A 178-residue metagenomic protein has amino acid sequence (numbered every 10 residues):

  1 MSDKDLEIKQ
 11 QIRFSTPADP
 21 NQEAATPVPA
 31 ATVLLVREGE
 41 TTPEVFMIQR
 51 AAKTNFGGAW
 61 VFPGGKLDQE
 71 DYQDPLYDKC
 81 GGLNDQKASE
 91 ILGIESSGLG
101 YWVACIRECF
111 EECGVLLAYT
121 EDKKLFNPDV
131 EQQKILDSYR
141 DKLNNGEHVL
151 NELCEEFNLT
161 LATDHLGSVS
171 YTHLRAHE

Functional and structural regions predicted by a protein language model:
S2-D3, E121: Charged, compositionally biased non-catalytic regions
D5-A24: Short, Gly/Pro- and small/polar-rich lid/capping loops
E23-V45, T54, A59-Q73: Conserved N-terminal beta-strand and adjoining loop/helix that marks the start of the Nudix/MutT-like hydrolase domain
L35-R37, Q49, Y119: Residue-level signal for short segments within beta-strands and strand-turn junctions of well-structured beta-sheet
F62-G64, E70-A162: The catalytic Nudix box helix
G167: Conserved S-adenosyl-L-methionine
T172-H177: Conserved small/polar residues in nucleotide/adenosyl-binding loops
